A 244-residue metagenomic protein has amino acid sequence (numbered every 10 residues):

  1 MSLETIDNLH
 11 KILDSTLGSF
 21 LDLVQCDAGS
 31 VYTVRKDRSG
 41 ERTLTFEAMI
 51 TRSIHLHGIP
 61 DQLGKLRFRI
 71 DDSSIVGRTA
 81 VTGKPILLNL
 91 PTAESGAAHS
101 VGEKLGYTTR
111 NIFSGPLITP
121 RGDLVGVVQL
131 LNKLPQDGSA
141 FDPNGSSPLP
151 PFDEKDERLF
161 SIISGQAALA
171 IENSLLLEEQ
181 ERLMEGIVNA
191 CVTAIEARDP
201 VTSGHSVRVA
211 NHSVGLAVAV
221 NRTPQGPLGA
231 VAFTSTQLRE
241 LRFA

Functional and structural regions predicted by a protein language model:
S2, I6, P143-S146, P150-F160 (+2 more regions): Interdomain signal-transducing alpha-helical coiled-coil linkers
S2-L3, N8-Y32, D72-I75, T79 (+4 more regions): Amphipathic alpha-helical coiled-coil segments that mediate homodimerization and allosteric signal transmission
G18-L21, A28-F68, A93-E94, V128 (+1 more regions): GAF sensory/regulatory domain recognition with acknowledged cross-activation on helical regulatory dimers
D37-S39, I118-L124, K133-D137, T223: Flexible loop/coil segments at beta-strand boundaries within sensory signal-transduction domains
K65-S73, A80-V101, L134: Short loop/turn segments at beta-alpha junctions that line or gate ligand-sensing/allosteric surfaces
R78-P85, V127-L130, Q136, D156-E178 (+2 more regions): Signal-transmission/dimerization alpha-helices at domain junctions
R110-T119, G126-Q129: A short, aliphatic-rich beta-strand micro-motif
M184-A244: Histidine- and acidic-residue-rich, metal-dependent catalytic cores
